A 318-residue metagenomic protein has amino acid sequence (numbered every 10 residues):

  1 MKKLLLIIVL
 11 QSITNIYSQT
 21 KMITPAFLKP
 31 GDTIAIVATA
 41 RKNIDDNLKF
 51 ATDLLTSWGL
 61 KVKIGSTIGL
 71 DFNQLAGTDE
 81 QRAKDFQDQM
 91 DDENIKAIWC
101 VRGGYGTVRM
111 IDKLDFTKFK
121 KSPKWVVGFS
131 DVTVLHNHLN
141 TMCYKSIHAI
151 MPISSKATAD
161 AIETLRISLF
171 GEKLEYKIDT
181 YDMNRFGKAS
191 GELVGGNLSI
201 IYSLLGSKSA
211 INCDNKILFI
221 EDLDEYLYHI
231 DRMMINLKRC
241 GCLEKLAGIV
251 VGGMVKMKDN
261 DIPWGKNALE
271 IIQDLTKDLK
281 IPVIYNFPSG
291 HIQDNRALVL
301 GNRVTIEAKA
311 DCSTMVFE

Functional and structural regions predicted by a protein language model:
M1-K21: Bacterial Sec-dependent N-terminal signal peptides
S18-N94: ATP/NTP phosphate-donor binding region
I36, I98, D131, I201 (+2 more regions): Buried hydrophobic positions in well-ordered alpha/beta secondary-structure cores of metabolic enzymes
G104-K121: Short Gly/Thr/Asp-enriched flexible loops that form oxyanion-binding sites at enzyme active sites
F116-H138, K145-M151, P282: Short, acidic/small-residue loops that bind anionic groups at enzyme active sites
Y144-G206: Conserved anion/nucleotide-ligand pocket segment
L193-K238: Oxyanion-binding "anion nests"
L237-E318: C-terminal active-site/capping subdomain that shapes the small-molecule cofactor and substrate pocket of enzyme
